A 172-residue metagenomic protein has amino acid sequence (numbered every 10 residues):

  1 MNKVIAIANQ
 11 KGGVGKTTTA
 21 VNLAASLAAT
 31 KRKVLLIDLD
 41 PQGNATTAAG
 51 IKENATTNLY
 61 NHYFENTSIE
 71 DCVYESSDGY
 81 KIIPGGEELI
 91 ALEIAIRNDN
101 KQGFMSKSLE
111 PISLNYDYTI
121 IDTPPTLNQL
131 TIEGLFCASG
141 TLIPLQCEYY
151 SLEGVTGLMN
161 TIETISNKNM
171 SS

Functional and structural regions predicted by a protein language model:
M1-S172: P-loop NTP-binding core
